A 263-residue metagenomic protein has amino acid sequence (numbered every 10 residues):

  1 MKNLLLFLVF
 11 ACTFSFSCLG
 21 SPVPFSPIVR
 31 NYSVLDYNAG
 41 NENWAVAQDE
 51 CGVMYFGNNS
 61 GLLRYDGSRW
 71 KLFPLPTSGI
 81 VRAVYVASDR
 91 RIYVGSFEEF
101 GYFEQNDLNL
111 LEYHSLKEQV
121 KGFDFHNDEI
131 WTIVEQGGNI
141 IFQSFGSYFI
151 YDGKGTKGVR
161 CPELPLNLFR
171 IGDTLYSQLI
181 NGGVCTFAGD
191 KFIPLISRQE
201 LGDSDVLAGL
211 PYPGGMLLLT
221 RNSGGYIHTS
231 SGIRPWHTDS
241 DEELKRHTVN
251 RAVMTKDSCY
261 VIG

Functional and structural regions predicted by a protein language model:
M1-G263: Carboxylate-rich, polar loop motifs that coordinate divalent cations or form catalytic acidic clusters
